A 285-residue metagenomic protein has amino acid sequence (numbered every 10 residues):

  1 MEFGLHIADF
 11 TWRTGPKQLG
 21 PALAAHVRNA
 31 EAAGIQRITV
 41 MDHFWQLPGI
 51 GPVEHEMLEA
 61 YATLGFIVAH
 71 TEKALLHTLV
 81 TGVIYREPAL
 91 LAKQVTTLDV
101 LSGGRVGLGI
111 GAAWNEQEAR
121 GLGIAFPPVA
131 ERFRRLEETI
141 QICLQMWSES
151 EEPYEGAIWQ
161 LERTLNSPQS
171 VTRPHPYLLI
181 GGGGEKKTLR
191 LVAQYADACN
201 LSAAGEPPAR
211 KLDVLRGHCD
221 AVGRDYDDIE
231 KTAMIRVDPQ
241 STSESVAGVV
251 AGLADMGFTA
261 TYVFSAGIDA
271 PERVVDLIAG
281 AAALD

Functional and structural regions predicted by a protein language model:
M1-H70, P176, G205-E206, I268 (+2 more regions): N-terminal beta1-alpha1-beta2 module of alpha/beta enzyme domains
E2-Q18, T81-P153, E206: Flexible, glycine-rich active-site loops centered on histidine and acidic residues that chelate a metal or position
F3-I7, I38-V40, L75-L79, V106-I110 (+4 more regions): Hydrophobic faces of well-ordered beta-strands that scaffold small-molecule active sites in alpha/beta enzyme cores
I7, N29-E31, Q36, A130-P174 (+1 more regions): An alpha-helical appendage that flanks or caps ligand/catalytic pockets
K17-A30, L91-Q94, G181-Q194, S241-A254 (+1 more regions): Short, acidic/polar
A30, D42, I67, L98 (+7 more regions): Conserved, mostly hydrophobic/aromatic
G34, H70-K73, S102, L191-C199 (+1 more regions): Glycine-enriched alpha-helix->loop->beta-strand junction motifs that scaffold or abut catalytic
G65-A69, L75-E87: Structural motif corresponding to the early beta-alpha repeats
